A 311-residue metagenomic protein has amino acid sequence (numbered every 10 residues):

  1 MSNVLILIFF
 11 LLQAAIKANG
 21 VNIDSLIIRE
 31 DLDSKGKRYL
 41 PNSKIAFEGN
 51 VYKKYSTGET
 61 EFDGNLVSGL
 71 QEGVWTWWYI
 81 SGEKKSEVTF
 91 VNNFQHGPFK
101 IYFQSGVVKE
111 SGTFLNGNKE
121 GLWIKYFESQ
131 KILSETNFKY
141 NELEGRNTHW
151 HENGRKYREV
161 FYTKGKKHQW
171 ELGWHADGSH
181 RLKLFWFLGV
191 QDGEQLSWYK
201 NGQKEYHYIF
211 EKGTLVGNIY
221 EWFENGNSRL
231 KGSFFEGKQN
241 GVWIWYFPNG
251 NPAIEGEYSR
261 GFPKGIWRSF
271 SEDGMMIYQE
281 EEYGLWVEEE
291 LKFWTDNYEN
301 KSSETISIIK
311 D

Functional and structural regions predicted by a protein language model:
V4-L12: Sec-dependent N-terminal signal peptides
A15-D311: Glycine/tyrosine- and acidic-biased, solvent-exposed loop/turn segments at the edges of beta-strands
